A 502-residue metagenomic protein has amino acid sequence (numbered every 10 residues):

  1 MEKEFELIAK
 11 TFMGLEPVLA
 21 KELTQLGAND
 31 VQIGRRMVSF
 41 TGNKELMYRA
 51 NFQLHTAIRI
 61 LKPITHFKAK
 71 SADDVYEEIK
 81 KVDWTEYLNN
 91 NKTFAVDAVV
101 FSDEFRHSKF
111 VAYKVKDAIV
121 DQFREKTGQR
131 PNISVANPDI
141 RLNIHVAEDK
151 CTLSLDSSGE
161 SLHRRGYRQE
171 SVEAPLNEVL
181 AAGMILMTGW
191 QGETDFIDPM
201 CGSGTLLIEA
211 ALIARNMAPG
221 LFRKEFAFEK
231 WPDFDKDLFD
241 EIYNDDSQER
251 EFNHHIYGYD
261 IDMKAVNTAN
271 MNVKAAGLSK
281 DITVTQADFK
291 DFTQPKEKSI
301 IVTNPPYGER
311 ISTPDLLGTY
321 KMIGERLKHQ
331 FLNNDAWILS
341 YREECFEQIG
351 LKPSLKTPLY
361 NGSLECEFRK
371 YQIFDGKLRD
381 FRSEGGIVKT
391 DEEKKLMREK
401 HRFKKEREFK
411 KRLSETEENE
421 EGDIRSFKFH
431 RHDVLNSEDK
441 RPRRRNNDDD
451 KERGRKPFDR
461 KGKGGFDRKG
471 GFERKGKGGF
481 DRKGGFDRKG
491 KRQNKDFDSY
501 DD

Functional and structural regions predicted by a protein language model:
M1-E2, K370-D502: Basic Arg/Gly/Lys-rich low-complexity intrinsically disordered segments
E2-P138, K394, R398-E399, K404 (+2 more regions): Non-catalytic nucleic-acid substrate-recognition regions in nucleic-acid-modifying enzymes
E2-Q25, Q32-I33, M37-I58, A98 (+4 more regions): S-adenosyl-L-methionine
E6, K10, G14, H255 (+3 more regions): Conserved Class I SAM-dependent methyltransferase catalytic core
T85-Y87, D291-E297: Short amphipathic alpha-helix with an adjacent loop that forms part of the alpha/beta core around
L142-L155, C366-K370, L378: C-terminal edge-of-domain segments
L176-Q294, E309, L317: Conserved S-adenosyl-L-methionine
K298-N304: Short SAM/SAH-binding signature in class I
